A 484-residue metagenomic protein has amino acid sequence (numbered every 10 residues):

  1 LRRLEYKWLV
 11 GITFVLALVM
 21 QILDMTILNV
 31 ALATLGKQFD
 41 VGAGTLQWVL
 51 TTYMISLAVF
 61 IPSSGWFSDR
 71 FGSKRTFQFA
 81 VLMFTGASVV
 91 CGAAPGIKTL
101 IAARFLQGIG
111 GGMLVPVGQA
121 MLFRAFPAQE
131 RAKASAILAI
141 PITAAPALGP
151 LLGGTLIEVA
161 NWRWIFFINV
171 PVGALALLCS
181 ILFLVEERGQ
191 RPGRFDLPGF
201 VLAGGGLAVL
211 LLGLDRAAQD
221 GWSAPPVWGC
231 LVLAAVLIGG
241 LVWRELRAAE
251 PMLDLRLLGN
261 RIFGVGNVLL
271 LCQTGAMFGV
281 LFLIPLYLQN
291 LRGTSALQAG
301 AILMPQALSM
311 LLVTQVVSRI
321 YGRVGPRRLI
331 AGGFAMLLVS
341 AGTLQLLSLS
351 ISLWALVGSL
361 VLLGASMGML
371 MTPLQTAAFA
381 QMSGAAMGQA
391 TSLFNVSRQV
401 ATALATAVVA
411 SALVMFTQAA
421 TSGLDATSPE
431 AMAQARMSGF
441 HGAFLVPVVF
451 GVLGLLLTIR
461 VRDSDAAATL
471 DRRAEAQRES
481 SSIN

Functional and structural regions predicted by a protein language model:
L1-Y6, G189, S428-A433, I459-N484: Intrinsic disorder in cytosolic terminal tails and internal cytosolic loops of multi-pass membrane transporters
Y6-I61, T99-L100, A139, N161 (+5 more regions): Transmembrane core module of solute transporters
V19, T51-I55, L82, F105 (+6 more regions): Transmembrane alpha-helical cores of Major Facilitator Superfamily
L35-G36, F67-S68, L100, L152-A160 (+5 more regions): Interfacial helix-cap and linker-helix signal at transmembrane-aqueous boundaries of multi-pass secondary transporters
I61-G199, S350: Helix-loop-helix hairpins in multi-pass membrane proteins, especially solute transporters
G65, D69-G86, V90, A94-T99 (+3 more regions): C-terminal module of multi-pass small-molecule transporters
R131, V170-G189, G204-R216, L233-A248 (+1 more regions): C-terminal membrane-cytosol helix-exit motif in multi-pass small-molecule transporters
L177-G204, L246-R261, G322, A385 (+1 more regions): Flexible interhelical linker loops that connect adjacent transmembrane helices in multi-pass membrane transporters
